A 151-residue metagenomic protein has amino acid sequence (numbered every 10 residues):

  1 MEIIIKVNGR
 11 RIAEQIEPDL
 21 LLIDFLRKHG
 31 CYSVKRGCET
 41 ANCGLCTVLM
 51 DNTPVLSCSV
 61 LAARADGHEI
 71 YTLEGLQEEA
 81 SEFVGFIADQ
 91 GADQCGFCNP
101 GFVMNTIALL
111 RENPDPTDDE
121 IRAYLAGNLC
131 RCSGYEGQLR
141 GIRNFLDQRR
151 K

Functional and structural regions predicted by a protein language model:
M1-K151: Signature of N-terminal electron-transfer/Fe-S-associated modules in redox systems
